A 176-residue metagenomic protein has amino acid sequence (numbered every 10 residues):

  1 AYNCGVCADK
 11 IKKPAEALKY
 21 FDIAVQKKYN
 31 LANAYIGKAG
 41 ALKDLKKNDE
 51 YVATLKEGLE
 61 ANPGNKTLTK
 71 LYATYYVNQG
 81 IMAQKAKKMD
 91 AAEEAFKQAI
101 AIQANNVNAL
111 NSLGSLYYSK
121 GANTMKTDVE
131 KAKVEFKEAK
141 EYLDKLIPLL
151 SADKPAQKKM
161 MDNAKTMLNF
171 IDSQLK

Functional and structural regions predicted by a protein language model:
N3, G37, L71, N78 (+3 more regions): Canonical tetratricopeptide repeat
A24, E57-G58, Q98-A99, L146: Canonical positions in the second alpha-helix
L31, N65, Y72, N106 (+2 more regions): Residue-level recognition of tetratricopeptide repeat
S119-Y142, L149: Short coil/linker segments at helix-helix boundaries
